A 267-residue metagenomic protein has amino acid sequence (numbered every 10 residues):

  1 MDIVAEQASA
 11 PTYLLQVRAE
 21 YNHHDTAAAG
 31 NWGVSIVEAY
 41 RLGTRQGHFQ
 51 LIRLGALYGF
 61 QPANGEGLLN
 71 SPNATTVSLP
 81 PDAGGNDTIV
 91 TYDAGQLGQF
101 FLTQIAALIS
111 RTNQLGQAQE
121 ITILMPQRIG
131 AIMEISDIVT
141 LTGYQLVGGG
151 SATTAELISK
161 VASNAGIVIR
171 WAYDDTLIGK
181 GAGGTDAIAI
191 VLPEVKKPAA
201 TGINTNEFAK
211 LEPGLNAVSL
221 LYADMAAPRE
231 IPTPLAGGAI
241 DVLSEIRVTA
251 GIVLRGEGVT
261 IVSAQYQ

Functional and structural regions predicted by a protein language model:
M1-V17: Assembly/oligomerization interface modules of large self-assembling protein complexes
Y13-L15, Q119, G238: Residues at beta-strand starts and edge strands
E20-H24, M125-I129, R255: Helix N-cap / beta->alpha transition motif
E20-T103: Alpha-helical scaffold segments that mediate packing/assembly in large oligomeric complexes
A27, I52, A131, A250-I252: Residue-level signal for secondary-structure boundary sites
I52, A56, I109, N113-G116 (+1 more regions): Residue-level signal for secondary-structure boundary elements
L69-T154: Extended, solvent-exposed, turn-rich assembly/linker loops in the middle of proteins
I135-Q267: Sequence/fold signature of self-assembling virion shell proteins
